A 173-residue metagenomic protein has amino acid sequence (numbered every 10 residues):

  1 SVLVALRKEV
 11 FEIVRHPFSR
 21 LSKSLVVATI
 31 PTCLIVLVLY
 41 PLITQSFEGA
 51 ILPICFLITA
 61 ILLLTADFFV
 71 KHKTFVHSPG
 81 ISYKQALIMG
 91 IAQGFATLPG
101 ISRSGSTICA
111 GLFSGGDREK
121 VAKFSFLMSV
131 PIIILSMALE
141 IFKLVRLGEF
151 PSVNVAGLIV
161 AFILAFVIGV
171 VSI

Functional and structural regions predicted by a protein language model:
S1-I173: Multi-pass membrane proteins that catalyze or facilitate reactions on polyprenyl-/lipid-phosphate substrates and their
